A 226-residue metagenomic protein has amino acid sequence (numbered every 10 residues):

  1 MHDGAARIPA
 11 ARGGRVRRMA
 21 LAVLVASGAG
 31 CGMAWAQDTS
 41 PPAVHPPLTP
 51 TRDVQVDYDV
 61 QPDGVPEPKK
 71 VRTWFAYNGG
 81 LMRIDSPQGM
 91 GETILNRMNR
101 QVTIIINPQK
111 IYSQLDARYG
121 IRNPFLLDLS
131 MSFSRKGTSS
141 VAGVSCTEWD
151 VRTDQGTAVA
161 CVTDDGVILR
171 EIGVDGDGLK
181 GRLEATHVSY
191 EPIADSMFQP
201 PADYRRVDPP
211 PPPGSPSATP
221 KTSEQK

Functional and structural regions predicted by a protein language model:
D3-L21: Bacterial N-terminal signal peptides that target proteins for export
A20-C31: Bacterial N-terminal signal peptides
W35-L48, M131-S132, V141-T147, Q155-A158 (+1 more regions): Non-transmembrane domains of secretory- and envelope-associated proteins
D38, K70-P124, T157-A158, I168-H187: An acidic-aromatic
V44-V65: A short, Trp-centered hydrophobic/proline-enriched beta-strand micro-motif
V54-Y58, G143, T147-W149: A short hydrophobic beta-strand element
P124-R135: A short, amphipathic edge element
